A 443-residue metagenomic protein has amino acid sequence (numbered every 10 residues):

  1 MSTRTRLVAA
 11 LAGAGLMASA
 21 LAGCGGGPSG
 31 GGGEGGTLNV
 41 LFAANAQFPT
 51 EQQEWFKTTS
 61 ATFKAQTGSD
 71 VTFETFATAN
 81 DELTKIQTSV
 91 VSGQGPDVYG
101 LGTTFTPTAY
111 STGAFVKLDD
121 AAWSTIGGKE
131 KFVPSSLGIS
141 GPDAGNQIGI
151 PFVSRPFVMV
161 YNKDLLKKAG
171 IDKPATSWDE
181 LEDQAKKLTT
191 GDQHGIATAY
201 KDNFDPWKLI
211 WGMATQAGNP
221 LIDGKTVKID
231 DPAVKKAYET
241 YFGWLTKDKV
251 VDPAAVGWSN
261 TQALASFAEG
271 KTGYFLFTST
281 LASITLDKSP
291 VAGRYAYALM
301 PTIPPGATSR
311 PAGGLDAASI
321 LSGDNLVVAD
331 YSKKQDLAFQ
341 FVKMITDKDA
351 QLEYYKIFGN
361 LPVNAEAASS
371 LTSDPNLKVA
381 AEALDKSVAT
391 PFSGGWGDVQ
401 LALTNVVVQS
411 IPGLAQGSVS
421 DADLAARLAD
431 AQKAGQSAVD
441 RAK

Functional and structural regions predicted by a protein language model:
S2-P107, A307, A434-K443: Conserved N-terminal structural module of periplasmic/extracytoplasmic solute-binding proteins
T62-F132, K167-A169, K173-T176, Y274 (+2 more regions): Extracytoplasmic "Venus flytrap"/periplasmic binding protein-like
T103-P156, K208-L209, A214-Q216, A296 (+1 more regions): Hinge/lid segment of periplasmic solute-binding proteins
A144-F152, F157, D179-D230, E239 (+1 more regions): Extracytoplasmic/periplasmic solute-binding protein
K167, A383-K443: Conserved C-terminal helix/tail region of periplasmic/extracytoplasmic solute-binding proteins
A185, T226-A255: Glycine-centered hinge/linker elements that transmit conformational signals in sensory and ligand-binding systems
G243, K247-D248, K288-I357: Extracytoplasmic/periplasmic substrate-recognition and gating elements
T302, R310-P311, Y355-A402: Long, aromatic- and glycine/proline-rich binding clefts that accommodate carbohydrate-like moieties
